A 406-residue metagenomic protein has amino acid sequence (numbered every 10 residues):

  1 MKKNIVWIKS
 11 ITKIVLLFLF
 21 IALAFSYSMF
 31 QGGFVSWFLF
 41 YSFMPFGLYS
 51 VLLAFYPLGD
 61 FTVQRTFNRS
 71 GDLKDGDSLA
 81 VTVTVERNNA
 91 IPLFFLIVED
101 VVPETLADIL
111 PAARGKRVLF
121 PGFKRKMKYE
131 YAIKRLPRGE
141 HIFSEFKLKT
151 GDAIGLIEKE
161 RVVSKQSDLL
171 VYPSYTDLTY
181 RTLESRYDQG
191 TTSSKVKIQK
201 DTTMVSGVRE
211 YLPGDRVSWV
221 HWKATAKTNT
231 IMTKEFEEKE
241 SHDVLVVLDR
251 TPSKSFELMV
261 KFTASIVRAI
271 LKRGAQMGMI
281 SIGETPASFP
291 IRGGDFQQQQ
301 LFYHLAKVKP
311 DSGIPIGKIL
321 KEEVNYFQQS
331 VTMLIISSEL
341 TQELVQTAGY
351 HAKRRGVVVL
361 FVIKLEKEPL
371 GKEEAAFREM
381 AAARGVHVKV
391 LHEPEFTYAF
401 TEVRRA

Functional and structural regions predicted by a protein language model:
M1-R65: Extracellular/lumenal glycan-associated context and N-glycosylation machinery
I5, I231-T233, K318-E322: A generic local structural motif
P45-D295, T332, I336, Y350: An amphipathic, basic-hydrophobic helix/alpha-beta surface used to engage anionic, phosphate-rich ligands or surfaces
R268-A406: Acidic, glycine-rich A-domain
